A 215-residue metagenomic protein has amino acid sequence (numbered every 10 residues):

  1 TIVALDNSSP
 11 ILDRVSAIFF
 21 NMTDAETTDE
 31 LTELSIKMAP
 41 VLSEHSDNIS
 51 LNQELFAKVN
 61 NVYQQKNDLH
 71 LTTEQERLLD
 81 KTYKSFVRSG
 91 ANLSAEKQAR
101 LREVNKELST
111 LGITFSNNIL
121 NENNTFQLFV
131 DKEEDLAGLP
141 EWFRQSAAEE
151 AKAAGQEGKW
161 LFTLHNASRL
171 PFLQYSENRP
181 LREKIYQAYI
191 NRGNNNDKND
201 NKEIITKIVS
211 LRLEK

Functional and structural regions predicted by a protein language model:
T1-K215: Zn2+-dependent metallopeptidase catalytic domains
